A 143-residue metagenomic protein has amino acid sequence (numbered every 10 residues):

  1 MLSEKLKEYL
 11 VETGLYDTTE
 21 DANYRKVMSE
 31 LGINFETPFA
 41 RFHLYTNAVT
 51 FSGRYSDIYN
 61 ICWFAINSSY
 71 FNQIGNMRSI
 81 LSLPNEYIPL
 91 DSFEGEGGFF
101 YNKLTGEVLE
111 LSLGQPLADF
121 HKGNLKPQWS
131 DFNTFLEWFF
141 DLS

Functional and structural regions predicted by a protein language model:
M1-F99, L142-S143: A surface-exposed partner-binding patch
A65-S68, N102, N124, D131: Helix N-cap / beta->alpha transition motif
L104-A118: Intrinsically disordered, low-complexity regulatory segments enriched in Ser/Thr/Pro and charged residues
G114-F140: Compact, glycine/acidic-enriched structural inserts
